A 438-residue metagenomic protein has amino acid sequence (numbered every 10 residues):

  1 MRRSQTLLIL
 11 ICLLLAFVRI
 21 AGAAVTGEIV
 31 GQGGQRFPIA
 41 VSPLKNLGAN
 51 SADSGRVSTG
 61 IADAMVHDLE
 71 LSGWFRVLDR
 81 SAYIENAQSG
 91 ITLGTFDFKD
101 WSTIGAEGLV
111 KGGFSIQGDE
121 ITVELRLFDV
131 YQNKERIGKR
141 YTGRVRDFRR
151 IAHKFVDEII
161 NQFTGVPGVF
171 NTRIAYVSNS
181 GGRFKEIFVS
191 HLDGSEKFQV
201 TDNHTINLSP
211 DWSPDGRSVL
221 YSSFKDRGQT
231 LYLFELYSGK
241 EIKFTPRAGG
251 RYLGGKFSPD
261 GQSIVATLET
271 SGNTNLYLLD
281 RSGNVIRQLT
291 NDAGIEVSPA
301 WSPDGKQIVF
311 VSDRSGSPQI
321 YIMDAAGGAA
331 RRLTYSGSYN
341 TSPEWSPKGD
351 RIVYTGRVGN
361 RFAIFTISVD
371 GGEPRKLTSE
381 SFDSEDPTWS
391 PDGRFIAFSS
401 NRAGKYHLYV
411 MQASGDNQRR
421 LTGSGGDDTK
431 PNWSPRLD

Functional and structural regions predicted by a protein language model:
A24-T26, I91-E158: Amphipathic beta-strand/beta-sheet edge segments enriched in Tyr/Trp
E28-F96, V110, F114: Short beta-strand->alpha-helix linker/helix-N-cap micro-motif that forms a surface specificity/interaction loop
Y131, H191-S195, E235-G239, D280-N284 (+3 more regions): Short loop/turn segments that connect beta-strands within beta-propeller blades
P167, S178-E186, N203-T205, S222-Y232 (+12 more regions): A flexible loop/linker signature enriched in serine peptidases of the S9 family
V169-F170, P214-D215, P259-D260, P303-D304 (+3 more regions): Residue-level detector of Asp-centered blade-edge/turn motifs that repeat once per structural unit in beta-propeller
I174, V219, G261-V265, G305-V309 (+2 more regions): Hydrophobic beta-strand positions that form the internal "hydrophobic ladder" of WD40/Gbeta-like beta-propeller blades
E196-T201, K240-T245, V285-T290, R331-T334 (+2 more regions): A short beta-strand motif characteristic of beta-propeller blades
